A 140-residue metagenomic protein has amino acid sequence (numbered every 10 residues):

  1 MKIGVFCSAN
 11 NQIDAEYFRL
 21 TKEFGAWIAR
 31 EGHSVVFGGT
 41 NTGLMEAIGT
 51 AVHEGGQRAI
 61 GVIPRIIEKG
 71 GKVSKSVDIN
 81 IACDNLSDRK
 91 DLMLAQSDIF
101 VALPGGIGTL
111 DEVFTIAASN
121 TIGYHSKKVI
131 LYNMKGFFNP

Functional and structural regions predicted by a protein language model:
M1-Q96, Y132-P140: A cross-family phosphate/adenosyl-ligand binding-site feature
D14-E16, L110-F114: Glycine/threonine-rich flexible loop motifs
V35-F37, S97-G108: A short, small-residue-rich loop immediately preceding and capping a beta-strand
E46-A51, E112-I122: Short Gly/Thr/Asp-enriched flexible loops that form oxyanion-binding sites at enzyme active sites
I63, L103, A117-P140: Short, acidic/small-residue loops that bind anionic groups at enzyme active sites
D84-D98, A102, F114-T121: Glycine/serine-rich loop-strand microenvironments at binding/catalytic pocket rims
S87, G106-D111, K127-L131: A general structural signal for short secondary-structure boundary/capping elements
